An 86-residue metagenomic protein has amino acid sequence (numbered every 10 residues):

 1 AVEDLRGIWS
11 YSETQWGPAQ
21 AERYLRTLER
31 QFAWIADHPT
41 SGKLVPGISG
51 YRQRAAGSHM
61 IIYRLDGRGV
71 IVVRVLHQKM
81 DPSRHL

Functional and structural regions predicted by a protein language model:
V2-I48, H85: Basic, Lys/Arg-enriched alpha-helical interface segments
S12, A21-L25, A56, R64 (+1 more regions): A generic structural signal for ordered secondary structure
E29-R30, T40-R68: Basic/aromatic recognition patch in beta-strand/loop cores that engages polyanionic ligands
H59-M60, R64-L86: Enriched for short, Lys/Arg-rich terminal
